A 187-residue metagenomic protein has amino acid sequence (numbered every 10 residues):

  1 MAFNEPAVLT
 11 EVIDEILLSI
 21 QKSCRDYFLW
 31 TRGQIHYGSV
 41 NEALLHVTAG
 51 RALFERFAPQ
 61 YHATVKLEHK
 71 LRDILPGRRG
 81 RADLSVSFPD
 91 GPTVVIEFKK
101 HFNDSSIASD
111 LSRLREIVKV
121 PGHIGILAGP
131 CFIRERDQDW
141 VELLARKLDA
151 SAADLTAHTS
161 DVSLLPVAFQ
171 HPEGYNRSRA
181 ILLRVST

Functional and structural regions predicted by a protein language model:
L9-H69: Acidic-basic catalytic patches of nuclease active cores, encompassing PD-(D/E)XK and other metal-cofactor nuclease
V12-I13, I107-R113, L144-S151: Well-ordered, non-membrane alpha-helical segments in soluble/globular domains
Y37-G38, Q60-D90, V167-R179: Active-site metal-binding core of divalent-cation-utilizing nuclease and nuclease-like domains
L44-E55, F98, L127-P130, E135: Catalytic lumenal/periplasmic loop and adjoining terminal transmembrane helix of membrane glycan-assembly enzymes
L84-F102: Conserved catalytic cores of phosphodiester-cleaving nucleases, focusing on short active-site segments
V94, F102-R113, W140: Active-site-adjacent loop/helix micro-motif of nuclease/hydrolase catalytic cores
S106-G129: Short, charged, amphipathic alpha-helix that recurs within catalytic cores of restriction-modification and other
P130-T187: Domain-level recognition of nuclease-like catalytic cores that cleave nucleotide substrates
